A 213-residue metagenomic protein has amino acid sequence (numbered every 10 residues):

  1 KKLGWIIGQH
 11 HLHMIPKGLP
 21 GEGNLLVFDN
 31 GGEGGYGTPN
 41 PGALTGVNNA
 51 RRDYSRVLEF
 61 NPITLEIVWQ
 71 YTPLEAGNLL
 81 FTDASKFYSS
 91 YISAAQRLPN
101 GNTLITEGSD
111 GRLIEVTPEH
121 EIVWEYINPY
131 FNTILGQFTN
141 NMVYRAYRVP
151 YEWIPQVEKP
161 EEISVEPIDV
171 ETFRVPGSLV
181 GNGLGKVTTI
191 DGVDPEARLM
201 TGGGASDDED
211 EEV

Functional and structural regions predicted by a protein language model:
K1-V213: Histidine-/acidic-rich catalytic cores in large beta-rich domains
